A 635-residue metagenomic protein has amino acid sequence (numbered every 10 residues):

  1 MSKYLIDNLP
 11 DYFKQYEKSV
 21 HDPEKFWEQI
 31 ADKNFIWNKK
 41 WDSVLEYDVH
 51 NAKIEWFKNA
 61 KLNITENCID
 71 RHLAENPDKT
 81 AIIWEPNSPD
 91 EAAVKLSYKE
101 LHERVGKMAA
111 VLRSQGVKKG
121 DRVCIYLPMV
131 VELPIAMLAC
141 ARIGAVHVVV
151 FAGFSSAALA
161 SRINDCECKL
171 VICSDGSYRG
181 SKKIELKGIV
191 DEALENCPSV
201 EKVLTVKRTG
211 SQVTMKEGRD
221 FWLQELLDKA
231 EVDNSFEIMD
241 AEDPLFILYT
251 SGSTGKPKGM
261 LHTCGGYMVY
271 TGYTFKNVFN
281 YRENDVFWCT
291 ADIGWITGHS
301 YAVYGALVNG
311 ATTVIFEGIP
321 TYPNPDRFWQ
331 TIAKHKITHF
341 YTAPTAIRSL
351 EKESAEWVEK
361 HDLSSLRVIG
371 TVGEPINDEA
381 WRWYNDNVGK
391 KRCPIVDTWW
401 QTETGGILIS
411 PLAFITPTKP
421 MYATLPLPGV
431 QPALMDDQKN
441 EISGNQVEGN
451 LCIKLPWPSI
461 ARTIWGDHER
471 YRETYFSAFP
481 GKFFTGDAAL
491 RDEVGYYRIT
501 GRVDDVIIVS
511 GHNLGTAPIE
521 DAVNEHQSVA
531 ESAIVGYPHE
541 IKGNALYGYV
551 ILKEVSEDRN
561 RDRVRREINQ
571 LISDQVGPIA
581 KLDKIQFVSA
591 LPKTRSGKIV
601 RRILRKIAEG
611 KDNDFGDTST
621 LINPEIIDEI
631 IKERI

Functional and structural regions predicted by a protein language model:
T65, I82-L138, S155-A160, M215-E225 (+1 more regions): Conserved AMP-binding/adenylate-forming core of the ANL superfamily
D78-T80, V203-T205, K216-Y249, K256 (+1 more regions): Conserved pre-ATP/AMP-binding loop-to-beta segment of ANL
V94-K99, E237-I238, L245-V269: Conserved AMP-binding A3 loop
V150-G176, V190, A333, F340 (+9 more regions): AMP-binding/adenylate-forming catalytic core of the ANL superfamily
M268-V286, I296-T338, K352-E353: Conserved AMP-binding/adenylation subdomain of ANL enzymes
Y304, V308-A311, T338-T342, E351-T418 (+1 more regions): Gly/Ser/Thr-rich phosphate-binding loop
L425-G429, N440-Y475, L514-T516, K611-N613: Conserved ATP/PPi-binding loop(s) of AMP-dependent carboxylate-activating enzymes
Q431-L455, E493-V494, E557-R565, V600: Conserved beta-loop-beta connector loops within the AMP-binding
